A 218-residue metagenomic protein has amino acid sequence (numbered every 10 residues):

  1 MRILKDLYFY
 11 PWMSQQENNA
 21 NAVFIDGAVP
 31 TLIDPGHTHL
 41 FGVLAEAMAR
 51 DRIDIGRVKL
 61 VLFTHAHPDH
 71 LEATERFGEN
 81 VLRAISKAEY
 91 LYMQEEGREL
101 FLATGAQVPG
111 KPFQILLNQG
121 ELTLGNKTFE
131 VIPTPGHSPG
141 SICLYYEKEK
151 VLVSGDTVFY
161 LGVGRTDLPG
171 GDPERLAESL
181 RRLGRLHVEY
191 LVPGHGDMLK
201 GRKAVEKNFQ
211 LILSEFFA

Functional and structural regions predicted by a protein language model:
M1-D51, C143-G155: Conserved beta-strand hairpin/beta-sheet module of binuclear metal-dependent hydrolase folds, prominently
I3-F9, F101-T104, N126-K127: Short Pro/Gly-enriched beta-strand edge/turn motifs at strand-loop
Q15, K87-L91, V158-F159: Short, acidic/turn-prone active-site loops that include or flank metal/cofactor- and phosphate-binding residues
G27-V29, F77-L82, E147-E149, R185-E189: Short glycine/proline-enriched coil/turn segments at helix->beta-strand junctions
T31-I33, L62, R83, V153 (+1 more regions): Residue-level marker for buried hydrophobic side chains located in beta-strands that build the well-ordered beta-sheet
T38-H39, T128-P135, P139-F217: Metallo-beta-lactamase
H39-E121, L211: Active-site HxH/HxHxD metal-binding segment of metal-dependent hydrolases
